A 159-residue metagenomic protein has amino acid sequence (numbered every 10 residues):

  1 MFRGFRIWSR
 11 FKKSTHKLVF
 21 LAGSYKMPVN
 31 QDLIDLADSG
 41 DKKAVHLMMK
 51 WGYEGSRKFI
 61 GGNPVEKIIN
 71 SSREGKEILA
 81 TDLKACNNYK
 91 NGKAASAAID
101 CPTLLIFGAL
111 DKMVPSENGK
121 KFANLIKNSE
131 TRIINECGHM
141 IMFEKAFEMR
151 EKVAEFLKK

Functional and structural regions predicted by a protein language model:
M1-P28: Conserved hydrolase catalytic core segment
P28, L36-A98: Conserved alpha/beta-hydrolase catalytic His-Asp/Glu region
V29-D32, S116-E117: Conserved catalytic-core motifs of eukaryotic protein kinase domains, centered on the activation segment
E74, V114-E117, E144: Residue-level signal for the nucleotide or nucleotide-sugar donor/cofactor binding architecture
K84, D111-V114, G138-I141: Glycosyltransferase donor-binding loop in the core domain
I99, L105-F107, D111: Short beta-strand/loop motif that positions the catalytic acidic residue of the alpha/beta-hydrolase fold
C101, P115-N124: Short alpha-helix in the alpha/beta-hydrolase fold that links the catalytic acid
S129-K159: Catalytic active-site module of serine/aspartate enzymes centered on a nucleophile-bearing elbow/loop
